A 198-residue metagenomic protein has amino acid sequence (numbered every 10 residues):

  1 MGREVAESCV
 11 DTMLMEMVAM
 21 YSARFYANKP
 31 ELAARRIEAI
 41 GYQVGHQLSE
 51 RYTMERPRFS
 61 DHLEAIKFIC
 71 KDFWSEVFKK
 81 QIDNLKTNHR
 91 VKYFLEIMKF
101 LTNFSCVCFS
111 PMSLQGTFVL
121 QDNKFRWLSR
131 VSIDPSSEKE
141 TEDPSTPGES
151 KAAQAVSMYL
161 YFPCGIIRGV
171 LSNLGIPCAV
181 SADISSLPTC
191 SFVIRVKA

Functional and structural regions predicted by a protein language model:
M1-S157, A198: N-terminal accessory segment detector
V77, Q81, L174-C178, A182: Long, hydrophobic, amphipathic alpha-helical segments used as structural scaffolds
C108-P111, V180-S185: Short beta-strand
G116, L174-C178, P188-C190: Core residues of folded domains in eukaryotic genome-function proteins
Y159, P163-P177: Mixed-charge, glycine-accented linear interaction segment located at domain edges/termini
L187-A198: C-terminal helix/juxtamembrane-tail motif
